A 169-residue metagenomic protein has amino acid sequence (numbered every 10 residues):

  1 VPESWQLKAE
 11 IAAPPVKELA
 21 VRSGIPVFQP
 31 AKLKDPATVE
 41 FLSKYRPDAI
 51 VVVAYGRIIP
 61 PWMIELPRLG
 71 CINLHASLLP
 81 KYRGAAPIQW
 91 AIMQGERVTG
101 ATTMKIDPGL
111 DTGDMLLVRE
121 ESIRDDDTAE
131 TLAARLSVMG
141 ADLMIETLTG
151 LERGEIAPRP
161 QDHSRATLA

Functional and structural regions predicted by a protein language model:
V1-A169: One-carbon transfer enzymes
